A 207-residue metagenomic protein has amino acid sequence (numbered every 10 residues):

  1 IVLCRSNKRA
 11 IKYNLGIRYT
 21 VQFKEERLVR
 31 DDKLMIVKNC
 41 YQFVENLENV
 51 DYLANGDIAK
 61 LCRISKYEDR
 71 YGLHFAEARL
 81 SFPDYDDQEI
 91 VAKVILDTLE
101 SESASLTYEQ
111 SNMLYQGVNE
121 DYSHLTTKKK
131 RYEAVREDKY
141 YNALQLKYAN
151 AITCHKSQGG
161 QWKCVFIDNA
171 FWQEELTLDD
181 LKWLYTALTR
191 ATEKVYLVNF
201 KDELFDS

Functional and structural regions predicted by a protein language model:
I1-D206: Core RecA-like ATPase module of SF1/SF2 helicases and allied nucleic-acid translocases
